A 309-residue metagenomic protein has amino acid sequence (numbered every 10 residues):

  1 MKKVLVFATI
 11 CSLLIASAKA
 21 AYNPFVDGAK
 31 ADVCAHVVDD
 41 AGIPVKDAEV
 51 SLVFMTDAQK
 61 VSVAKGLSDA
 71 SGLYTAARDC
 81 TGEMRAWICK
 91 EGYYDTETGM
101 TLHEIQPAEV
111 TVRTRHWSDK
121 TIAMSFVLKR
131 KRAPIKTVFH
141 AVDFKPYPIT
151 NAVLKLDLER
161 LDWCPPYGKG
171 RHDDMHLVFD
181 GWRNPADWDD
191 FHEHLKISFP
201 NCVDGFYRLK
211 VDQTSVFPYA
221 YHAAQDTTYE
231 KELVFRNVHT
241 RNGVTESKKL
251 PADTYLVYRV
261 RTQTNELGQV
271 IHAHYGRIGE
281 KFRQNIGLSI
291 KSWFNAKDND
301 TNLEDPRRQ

Functional and structural regions predicted by a protein language model:
M1-V4: Positively charged n-region of N-terminal signal peptides that target proteins for export
F7-L13: Bacterial N-terminal signal peptides
S17-I43: Beta-strand-rich domain onsets/edges
A48-M55, T101: Hydrophobic beta-strand segments
V53-Q59, E91-Y93: Change "in extracellular beta-sheet-rich domains … of secreted and cell-surface proteins" to "in beta-sheet-rich domains
T56-R78: Short, acidic Ser/Thr/Gly-rich low-complexity loop/linker segments typical of extracellular and cell-surface proteins
D79-T111: A short, solvent-exposed loop/turn motif at the edges and junctions of modular extracellular/periplasmic domains
A108-Q309: Surface-exposed, beta-sheet-biased, low-hydrophobicity segments with strongly acidic/polar composition
